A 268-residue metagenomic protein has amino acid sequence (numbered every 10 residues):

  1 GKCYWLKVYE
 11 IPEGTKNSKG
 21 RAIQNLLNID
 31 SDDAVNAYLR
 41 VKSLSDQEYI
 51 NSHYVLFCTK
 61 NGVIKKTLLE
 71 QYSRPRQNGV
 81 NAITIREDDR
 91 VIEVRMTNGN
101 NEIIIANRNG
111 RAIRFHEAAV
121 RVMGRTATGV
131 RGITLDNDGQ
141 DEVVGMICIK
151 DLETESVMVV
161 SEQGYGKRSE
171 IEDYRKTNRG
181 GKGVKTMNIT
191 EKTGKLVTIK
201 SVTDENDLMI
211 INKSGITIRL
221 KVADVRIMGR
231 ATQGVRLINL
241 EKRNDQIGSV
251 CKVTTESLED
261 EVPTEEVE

Functional and structural regions predicted by a protein language model:
K2-E268: C-terminal interaction appendages of subunits in large macromolecular complexes
